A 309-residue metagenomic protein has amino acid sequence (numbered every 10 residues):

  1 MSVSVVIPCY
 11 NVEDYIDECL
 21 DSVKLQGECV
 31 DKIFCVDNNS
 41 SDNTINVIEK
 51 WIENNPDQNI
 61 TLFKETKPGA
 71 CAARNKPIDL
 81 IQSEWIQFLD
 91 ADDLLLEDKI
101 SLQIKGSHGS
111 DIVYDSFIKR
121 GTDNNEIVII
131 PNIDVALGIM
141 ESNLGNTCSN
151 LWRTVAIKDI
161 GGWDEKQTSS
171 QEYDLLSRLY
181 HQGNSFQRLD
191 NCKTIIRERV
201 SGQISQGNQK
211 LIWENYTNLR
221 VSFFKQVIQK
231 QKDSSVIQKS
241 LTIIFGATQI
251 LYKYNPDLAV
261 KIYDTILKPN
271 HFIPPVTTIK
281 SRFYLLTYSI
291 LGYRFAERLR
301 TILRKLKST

Functional and structural regions predicted by a protein language model:
S2-S4, S22, K32, D174: Cell-envelope/extracellular polymer assembly enzymes that use nucleotide-activated donors
V12-L25: Short, well-formed alpha-helical segments that are part of the catalytic scaffolds of diverse glycosyltransferases
D14-D17, D42-W51, L94, D98: Acidic helix N-cap motif at the loop->helix transition within catalytic regions of sugar-transfer enzymes
S22, D37-N46, K67, D90: A conserved acidic beta->alpha catalytic loop
D57, K67-A70, I78, K99-A156 (+2 more regions): Flexible acidic/His/Gly-enriched loops in nucleotide-sugar-dependent glycosyltransferase catalytic domains
I86: Short aromatic/hydrophobic "clamp" motif used to bind/position activated sugar donors
N132-Y216: Conserved nucleotide-sugar donor-binding catalytic segment
I195-T309: C-terminal subregions of glycosyltransferases and related glycan-biosynthesis enzymes
